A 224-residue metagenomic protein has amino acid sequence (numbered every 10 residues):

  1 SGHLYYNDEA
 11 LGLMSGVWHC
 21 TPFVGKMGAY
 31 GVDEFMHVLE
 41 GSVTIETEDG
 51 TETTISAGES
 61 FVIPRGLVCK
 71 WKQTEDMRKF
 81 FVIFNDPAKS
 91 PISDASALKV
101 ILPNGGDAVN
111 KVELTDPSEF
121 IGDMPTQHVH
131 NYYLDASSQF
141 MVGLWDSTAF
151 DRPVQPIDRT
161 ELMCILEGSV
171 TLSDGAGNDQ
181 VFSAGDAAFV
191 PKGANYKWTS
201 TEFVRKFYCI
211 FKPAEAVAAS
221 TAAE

Functional and structural regions predicted by a protein language model:
S1-G12, P87-Q139, E224: A short, N-terminal "cap"/entry segment at the start of jelly-roll beta-barrel domains of the cupin/DSBH fold
G2-Y5, L11-Y30, R65, H128-N131 (+2 more regions): Conserved short histidine dyad/triad with adjacent acidic residue
S15-V17, F35, S60-V62, V142-L144 (+2 more regions): Conserved hydrophobic/aromatic beta-strand scaffold that supports enzyme active sites
G16-C20, V43-E48, G143, S147 (+1 more regions): Short, flexible domain-boundary/linker segments around small modular repeats
M27, I45, K79-F81, V154 (+2 more regions): Short hydrophobic/aromatic-rich beta-strand segments that constitute the beta-sheet cores of beta-sandwich/beta-barrel
A29-I45, P156-L172: Short, conserved beta-strand element in jelly-roll/cupin
D49-R65, A176-K192: Short acidic-glycine-tyrosine-enriched beta hairpin
R65-K89, K192-A216: Ligand-binding loop in jelly-roll beta-barrel domains
